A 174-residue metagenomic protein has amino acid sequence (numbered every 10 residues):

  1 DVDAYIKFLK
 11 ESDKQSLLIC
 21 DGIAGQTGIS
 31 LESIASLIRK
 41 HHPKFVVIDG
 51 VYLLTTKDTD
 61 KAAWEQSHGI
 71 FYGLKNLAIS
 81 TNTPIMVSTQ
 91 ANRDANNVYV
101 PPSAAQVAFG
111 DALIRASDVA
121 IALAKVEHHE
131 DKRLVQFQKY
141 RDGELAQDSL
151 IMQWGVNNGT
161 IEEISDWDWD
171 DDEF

Functional and structural regions predicted by a protein language model:
D1-H42, T56, S149-I151: Cytosolic-facing regulatory segments adjacent to core modules
E11-L17, G50-L53, N92-A95: Short acidic (Asp/Glu) and glycine-rich catalytic loops that position anionic groups and cofactors
C20, V47-D49, M86-T89: Short, conserved beta-strand edge motifs with alternating hydrophobic and charged residues
D21-Q26, T55-H68, N97-A105: Flexible beta-alpha connector loops of hexameric P-loop NTPases
S30, R39-F45, D58-D60, L123-R133: Generic structural signal for short, solvent-exposed loop/turn connectors between secondary structure elements
E32-S36, E65-Q66, A108: Acidic, glycine-rich A-domain
P43-T83: Helical hairpin unit composed of two closely spaced alpha helices linked by a short loop
I70-F174: Phosphate-binding/switch region of NTP-binding enzymes
